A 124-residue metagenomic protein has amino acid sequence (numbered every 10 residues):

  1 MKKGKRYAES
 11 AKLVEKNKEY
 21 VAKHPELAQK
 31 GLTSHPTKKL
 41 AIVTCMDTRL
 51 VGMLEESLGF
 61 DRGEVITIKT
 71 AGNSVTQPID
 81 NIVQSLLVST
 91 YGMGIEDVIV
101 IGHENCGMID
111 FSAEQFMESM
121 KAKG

Functional and structural regions predicted by a protein language model:
K2-D80: Short, conserved "active-site rim" segments that organize catalytic pockets and cofactor/ligand binding
R62-G124: Short HxH-centered metal-ligating active-site micro-motif
